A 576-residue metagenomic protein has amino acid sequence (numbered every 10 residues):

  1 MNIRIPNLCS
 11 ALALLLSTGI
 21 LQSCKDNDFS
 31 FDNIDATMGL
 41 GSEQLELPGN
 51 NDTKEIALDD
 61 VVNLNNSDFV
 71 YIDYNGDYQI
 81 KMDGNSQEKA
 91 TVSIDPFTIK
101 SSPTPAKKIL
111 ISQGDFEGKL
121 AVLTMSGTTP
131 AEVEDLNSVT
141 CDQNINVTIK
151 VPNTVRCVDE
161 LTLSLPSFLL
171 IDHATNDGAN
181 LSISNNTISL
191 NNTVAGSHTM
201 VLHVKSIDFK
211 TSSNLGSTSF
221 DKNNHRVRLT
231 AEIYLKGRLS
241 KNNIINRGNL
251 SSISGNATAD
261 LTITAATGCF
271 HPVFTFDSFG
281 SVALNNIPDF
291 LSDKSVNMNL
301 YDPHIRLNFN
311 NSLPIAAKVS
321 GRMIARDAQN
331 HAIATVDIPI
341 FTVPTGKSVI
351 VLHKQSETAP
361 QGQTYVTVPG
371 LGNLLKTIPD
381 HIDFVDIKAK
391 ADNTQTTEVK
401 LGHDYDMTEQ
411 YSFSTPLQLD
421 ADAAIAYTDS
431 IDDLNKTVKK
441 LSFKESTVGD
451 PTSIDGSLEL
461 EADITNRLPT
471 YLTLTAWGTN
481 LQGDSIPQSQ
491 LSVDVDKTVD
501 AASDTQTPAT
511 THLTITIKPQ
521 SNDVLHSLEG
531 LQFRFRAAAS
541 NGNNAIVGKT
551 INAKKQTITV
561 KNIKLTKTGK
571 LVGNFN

Functional and structural regions predicted by a protein language model:
M1-T37: Bacterial Sec-dependent N-terminal signal peptides
C24-N576: Extracellular/secretory-pathway and virion-surface proteins
